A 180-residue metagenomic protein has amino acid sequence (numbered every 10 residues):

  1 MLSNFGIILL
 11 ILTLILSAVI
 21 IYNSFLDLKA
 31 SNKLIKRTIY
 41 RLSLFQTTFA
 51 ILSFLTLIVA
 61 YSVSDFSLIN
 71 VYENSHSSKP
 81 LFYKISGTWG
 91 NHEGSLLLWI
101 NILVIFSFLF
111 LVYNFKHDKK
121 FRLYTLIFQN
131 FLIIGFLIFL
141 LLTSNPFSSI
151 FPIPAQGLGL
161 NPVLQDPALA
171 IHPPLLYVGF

Functional and structural regions predicted by a protein language model:
M1-F180: Polytopic transmembrane helical bundles with strong interfacial aromatic enrichment
